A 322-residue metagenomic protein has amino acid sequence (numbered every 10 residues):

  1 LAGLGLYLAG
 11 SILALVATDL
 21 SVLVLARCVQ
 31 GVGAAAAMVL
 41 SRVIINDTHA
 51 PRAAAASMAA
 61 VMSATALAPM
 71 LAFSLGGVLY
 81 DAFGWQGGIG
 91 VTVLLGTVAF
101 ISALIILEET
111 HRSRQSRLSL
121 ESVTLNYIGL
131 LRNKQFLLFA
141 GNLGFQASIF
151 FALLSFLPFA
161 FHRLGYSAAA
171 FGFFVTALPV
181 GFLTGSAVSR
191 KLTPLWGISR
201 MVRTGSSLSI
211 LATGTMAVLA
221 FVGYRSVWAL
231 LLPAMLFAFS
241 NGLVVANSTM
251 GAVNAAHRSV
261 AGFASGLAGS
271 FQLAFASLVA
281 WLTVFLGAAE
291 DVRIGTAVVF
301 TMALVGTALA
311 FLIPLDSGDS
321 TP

Functional and structural regions predicted by a protein language model:
L1-I12, M201-M216: Structural signature of the two symmetry-related core transmembrane helices
L6-L13, S21-V29, W228-A234: Paired small-residue
L20, A26-L67: Cytoplasmic helix-loop-helix junction between adjacent transmembrane helices in 12-TM secondary transporters
V22, A59-I105: Helix-loop-helix hairpin linking two adjacent transmembrane segments in secondary transporters
E108-A140: Juxtamembrane intracellular "pre-TM" segments in multi-pass secondary transporters
R132-I149, M235: Pair of pore-lining "gating" transmembrane helices in MFS-fold secondary transporters
G185-S199: Helix-to-loop junctions at the C-terminal end of transmembrane segments in multipass secondary transporters
G251-A288: A late C-terminal transmembrane helix in Major Facilitator Superfamily
